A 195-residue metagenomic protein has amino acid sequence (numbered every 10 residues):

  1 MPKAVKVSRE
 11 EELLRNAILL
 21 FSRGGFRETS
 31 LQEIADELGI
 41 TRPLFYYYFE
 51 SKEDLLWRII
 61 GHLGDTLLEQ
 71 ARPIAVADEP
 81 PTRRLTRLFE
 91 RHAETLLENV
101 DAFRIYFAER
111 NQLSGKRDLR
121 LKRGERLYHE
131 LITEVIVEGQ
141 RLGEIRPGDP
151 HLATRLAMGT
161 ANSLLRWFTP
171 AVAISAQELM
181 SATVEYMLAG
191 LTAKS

Functional and structural regions predicted by a protein language model:
M1-S8, S195: N-terminal intrinsically disordered/low-complexity leader segments
R9, L13-F21, H92, M187: Short hydrophobic clusters on alpha-helical segments that form packing/core surfaces in small helical domains
E12, L20-D54, R58: Helix-turn-helix
R58, R72-D101, A153-A157: Hydrophobic alpha-helical connector segments
H62, P73, R91, D101-I105 (+1 more regions): Short, solvent-exposed amphipathic helices
D65-E69, G115-R141, H151-R155, E178: Amphipathic alpha-helical packing segments from all-alpha helical-bundle domains
R84, L97-K116, R166, P170: Amphipathic alpha-helical segments used for helix-helix packing
R91-E94, E98, H129-R141, T160 (+2 more regions): C-terminal peripheral helix-coil segments that are non-catalytic and often amphipathic
